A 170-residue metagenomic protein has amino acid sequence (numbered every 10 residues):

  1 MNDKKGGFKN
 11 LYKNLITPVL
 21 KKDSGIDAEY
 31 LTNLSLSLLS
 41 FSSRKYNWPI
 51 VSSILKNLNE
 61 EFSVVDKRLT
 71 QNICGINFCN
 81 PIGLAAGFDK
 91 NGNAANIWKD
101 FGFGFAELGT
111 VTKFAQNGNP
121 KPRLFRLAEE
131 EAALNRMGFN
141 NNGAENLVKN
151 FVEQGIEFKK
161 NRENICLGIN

Functional and structural regions predicted by a protein language model:
N2-N10, I54-G83, K149-N164: N-terminal amphipathic alpha-helix/helix-capping segment at the start of soluble metabolic enzymes
G7-T70, N135, N140, A144: An N-cap/entry alpha-helix motif that binds or orients negatively charged groups
S24-D27, L84, A106, L147: Conserved, mostly hydrophobic/aromatic
N77, A85, D89, V111 (+1 more regions): Gly/Ser/Thr-rich beta-alpha loop segments that engage phosphate groups in nucleotides
N80-A86, G104-L108, N135, I165-I169: Hydrophobic faces of well-ordered beta-strands that scaffold small-molecule active sites in alpha/beta enzyme cores
K90-W98: Short, acidic/polar
I97-K113: Catalytic domains of carbohydrate-active enzymes, especially glycoside hydrolases
G109-E163: A gly/proline- and charged-residue-enriched helix-loop-helix capping module
